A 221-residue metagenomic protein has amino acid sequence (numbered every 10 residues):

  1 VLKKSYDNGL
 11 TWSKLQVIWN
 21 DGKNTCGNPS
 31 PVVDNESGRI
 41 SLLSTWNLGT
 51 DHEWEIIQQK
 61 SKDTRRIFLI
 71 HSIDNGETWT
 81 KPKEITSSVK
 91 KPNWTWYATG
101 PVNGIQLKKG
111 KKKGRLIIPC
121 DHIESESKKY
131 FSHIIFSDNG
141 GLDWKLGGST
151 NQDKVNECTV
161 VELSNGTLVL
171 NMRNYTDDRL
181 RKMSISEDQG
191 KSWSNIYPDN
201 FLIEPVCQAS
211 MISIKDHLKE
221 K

Functional and structural regions predicted by a protein language model:
V1-K221: Asp-box/BNR beta-propeller blade signature and adjacent active/binding-site loops in extracellular glycan-interacting
